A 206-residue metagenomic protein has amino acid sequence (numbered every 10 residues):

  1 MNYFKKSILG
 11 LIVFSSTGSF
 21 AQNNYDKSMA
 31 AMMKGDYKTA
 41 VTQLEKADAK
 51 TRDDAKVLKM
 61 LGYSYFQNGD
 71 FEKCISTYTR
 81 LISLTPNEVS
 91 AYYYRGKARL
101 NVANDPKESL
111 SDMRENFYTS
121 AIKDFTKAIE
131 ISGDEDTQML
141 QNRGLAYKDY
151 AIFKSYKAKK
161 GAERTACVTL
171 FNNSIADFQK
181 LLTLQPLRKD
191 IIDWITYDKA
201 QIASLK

Functional and structural regions predicted by a protein language model:
N24, A55-K56, V89-S90, E135-Q138 (+1 more regions): Helix-start (N-cap) detector for alpha-helical repeat units in TPR-like alpha-solenoids, especially tetratricopeptide
K46-A49, T79-S83, K123-I131, A176 (+1 more regions): Conserved structural position within tetratricopeptide repeats
R52, P86, G133-D134, P186: Short coil turns that delineate tetratricopeptide repeat
G69, G96, N101-S111, G144 (+2 more regions): Short coil/turn linking the two alpha-helices of tandem helical-hairpin repeats
